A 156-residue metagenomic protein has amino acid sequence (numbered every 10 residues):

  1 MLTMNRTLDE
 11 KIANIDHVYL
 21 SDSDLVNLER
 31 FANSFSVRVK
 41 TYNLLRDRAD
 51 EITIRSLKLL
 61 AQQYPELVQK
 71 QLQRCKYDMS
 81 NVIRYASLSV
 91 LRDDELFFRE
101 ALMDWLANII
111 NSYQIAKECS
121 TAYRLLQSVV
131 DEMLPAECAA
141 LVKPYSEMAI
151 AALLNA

Functional and structural regions predicted by a protein language model:
M1-D104, N108-S120, R124, E132-A156: Core of compact, soluble alpha-helical bundle domains
V129: Helix-loop "lid/cap" segments that line or gate small-molecule binding pockets
